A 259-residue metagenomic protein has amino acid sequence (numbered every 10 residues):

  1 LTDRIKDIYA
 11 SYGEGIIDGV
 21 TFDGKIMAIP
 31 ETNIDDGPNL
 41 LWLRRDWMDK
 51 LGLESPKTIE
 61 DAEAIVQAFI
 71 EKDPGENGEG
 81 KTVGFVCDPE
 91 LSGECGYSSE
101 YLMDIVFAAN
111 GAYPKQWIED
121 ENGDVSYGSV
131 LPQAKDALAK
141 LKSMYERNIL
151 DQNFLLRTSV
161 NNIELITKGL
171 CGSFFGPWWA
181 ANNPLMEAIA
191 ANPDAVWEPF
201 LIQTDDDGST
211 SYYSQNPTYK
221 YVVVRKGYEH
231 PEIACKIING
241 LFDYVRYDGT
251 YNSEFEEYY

Functional and structural regions predicted by a protein language model:
L1-Y259: Extracytoplasmic/secretory soluble proteins
